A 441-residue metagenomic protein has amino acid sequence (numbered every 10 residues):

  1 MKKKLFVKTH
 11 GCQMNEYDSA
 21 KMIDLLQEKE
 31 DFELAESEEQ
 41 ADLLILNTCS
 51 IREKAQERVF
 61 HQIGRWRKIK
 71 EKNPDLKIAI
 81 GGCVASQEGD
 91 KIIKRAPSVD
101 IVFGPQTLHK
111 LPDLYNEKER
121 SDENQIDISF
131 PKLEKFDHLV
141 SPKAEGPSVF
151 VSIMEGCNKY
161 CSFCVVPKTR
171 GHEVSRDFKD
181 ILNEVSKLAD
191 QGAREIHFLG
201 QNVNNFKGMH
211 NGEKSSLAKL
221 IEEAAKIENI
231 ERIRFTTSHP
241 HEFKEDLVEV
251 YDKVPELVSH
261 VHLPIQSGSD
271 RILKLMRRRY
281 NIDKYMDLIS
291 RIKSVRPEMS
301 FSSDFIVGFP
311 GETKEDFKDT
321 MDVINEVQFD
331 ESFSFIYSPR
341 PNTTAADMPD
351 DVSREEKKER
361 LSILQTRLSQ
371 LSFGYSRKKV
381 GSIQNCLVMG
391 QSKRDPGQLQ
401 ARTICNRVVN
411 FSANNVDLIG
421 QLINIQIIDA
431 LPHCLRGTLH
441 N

Functional and structural regions predicted by a protein language model:
M1-K207, L257, V261, D283-S294 (+4 more regions): Proteins enriched for Cys/Gly/acidic motifs involved in redox and nucleic-acid/cofactor modification
T9, T237, I265-S267, V388-G390 (+1 more regions): Flexible glycine-/small-residue-rich
C12, F206-N229, M276-R279, P339-Q370: Radical SAM enzyme [4Fe-4S]-AdoMet core and its adjacent flexible, acidic and glycine-rich loops/tails across
A55-E57, H172-K179, K207-E213, L275-R278 (+3 more regions): Short, solvent-exposed loop/turn segments at secondary-structure boundaries
D75-A79, Q87, I92, D190-K314 (+1 more regions): Conserved SAM/AdoMet-binding glycine-rich loop
A144-P147, C157-K159, L257, S267 (+5 more regions): Short flexible coil/turn linkers enriched for glycine and charged/polar residues that connect secondary-structure
C161, I181, F198, F235 (+7 more regions): Conserved, mostly hydrophobic/aromatic
D347-N441: Terminal RNA-binding accessory module
